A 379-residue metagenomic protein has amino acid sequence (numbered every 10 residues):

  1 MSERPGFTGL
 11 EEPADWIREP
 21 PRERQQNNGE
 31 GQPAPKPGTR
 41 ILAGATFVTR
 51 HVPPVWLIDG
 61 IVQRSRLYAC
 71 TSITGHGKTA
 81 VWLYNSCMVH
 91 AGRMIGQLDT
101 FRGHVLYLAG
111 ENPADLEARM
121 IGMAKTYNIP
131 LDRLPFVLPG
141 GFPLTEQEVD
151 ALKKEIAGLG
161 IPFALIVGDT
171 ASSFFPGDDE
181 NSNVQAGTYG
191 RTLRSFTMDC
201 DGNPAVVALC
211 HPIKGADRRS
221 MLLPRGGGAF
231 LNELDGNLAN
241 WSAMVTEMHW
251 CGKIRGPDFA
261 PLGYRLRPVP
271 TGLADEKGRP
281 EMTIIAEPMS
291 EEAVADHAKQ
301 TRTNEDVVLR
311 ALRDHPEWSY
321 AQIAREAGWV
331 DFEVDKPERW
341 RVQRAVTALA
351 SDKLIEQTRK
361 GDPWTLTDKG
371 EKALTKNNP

Functional and structural regions predicted by a protein language model:
M1-R22, S172: TOPRIM fold recognition
L10, I17-R24, N28-G31, L159-P162 (+2 more regions): C-terminal regions of RecA-like/P-loop NTPase motor modules
N28-L131, K372: The Walker A/P-loop phosphate-binding site
A69-C70, G75, A80, A186-P280: Phosphate-binding/switch region of NTP-binding enzymes
T74, T100-D179, W340, T347-A348: Conserved inter-motif catalytic segment of the P-loop NTP-binding fold
N85, D115-M123, A151, E155 (+4 more regions): Alpha-helical scaffold elements adjacent to nucleotide-binding pockets in ATP/GTP-utilizing enzyme cores
N112, L116, E148, S182-T192 (+4 more regions): Helical mechanochemical/support elements of P-loop NTPase systems and associated helical scaffolds
S172-F175, I213-A216, V330: A short, flexible beta-alpha/helix-coil linker loop
